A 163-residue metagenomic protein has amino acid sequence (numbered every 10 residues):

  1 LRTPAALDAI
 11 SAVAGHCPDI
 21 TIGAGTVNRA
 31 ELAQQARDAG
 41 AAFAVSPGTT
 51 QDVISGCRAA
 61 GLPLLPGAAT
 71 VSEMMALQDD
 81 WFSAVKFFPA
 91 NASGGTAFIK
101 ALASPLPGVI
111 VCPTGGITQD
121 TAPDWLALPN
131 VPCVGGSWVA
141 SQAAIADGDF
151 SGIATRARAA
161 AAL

Functional and structural regions predicted by a protein language model:
L1-L62, V71-D79, G95-T96: N-terminal active-site wall of soluble small-molecule enzyme domains
S11, K100-A101, P123, R158: Active-site phosphate/pyrophosphate- and oxyanion-stabilizing loops and adjacent acidic/basic residues in soluble
T21-G25, A44-V45, L64-G67, V85-F87 (+2 more regions): Hydrophobic faces of well-ordered beta-strands that scaffold small-molecule active sites in alpha/beta enzyme cores
R29-A39, S72-D80, A103-S104, I117-C133: Catalytic cores of alpha/beta
F43-V53, K86-T96, N130-I153: Glycine-rich phosphate-binding active-site loops on the catalytic face of alpha/beta enzymes
C57-L62, A143-L163: C-terminal helical cap(s) of enzyme catalytic domains, especially alpha/beta-barrels
A97-T118: Shared catalytic-loop signature of beta/alpha-barrel
